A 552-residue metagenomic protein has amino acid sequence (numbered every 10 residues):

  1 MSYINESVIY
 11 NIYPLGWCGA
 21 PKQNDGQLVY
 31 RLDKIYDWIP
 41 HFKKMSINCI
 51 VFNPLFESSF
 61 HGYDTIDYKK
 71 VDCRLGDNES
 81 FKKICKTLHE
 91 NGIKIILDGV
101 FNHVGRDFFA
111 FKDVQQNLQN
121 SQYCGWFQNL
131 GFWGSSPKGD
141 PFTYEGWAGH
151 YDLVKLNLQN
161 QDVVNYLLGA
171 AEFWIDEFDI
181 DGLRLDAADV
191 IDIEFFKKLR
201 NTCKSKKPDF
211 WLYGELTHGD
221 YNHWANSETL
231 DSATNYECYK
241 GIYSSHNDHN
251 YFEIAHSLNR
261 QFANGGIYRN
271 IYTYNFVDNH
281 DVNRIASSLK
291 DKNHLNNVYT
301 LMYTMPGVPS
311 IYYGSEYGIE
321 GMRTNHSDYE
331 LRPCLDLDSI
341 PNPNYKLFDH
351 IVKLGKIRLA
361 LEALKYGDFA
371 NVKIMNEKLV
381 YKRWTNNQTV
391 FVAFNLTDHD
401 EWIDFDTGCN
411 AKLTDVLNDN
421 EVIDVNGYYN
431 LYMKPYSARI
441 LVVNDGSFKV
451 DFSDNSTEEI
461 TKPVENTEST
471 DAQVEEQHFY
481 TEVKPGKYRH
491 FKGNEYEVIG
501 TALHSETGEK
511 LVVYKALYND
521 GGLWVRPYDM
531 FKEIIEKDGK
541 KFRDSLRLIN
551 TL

Functional and structural regions predicted by a protein language model:
M1-V51, E57, T87, S315-V474: Carbohydrate-interacting/catalytic domains
M1-V8, Y13-N48, L55-E177, L199-S205 (+1 more regions): Substrate-binding/active-site clefts of carbohydrate-active enzymes
E6, S46-N48, N91-I93, D179-D181 (+4 more regions): Short, well-ordered coil/turn segments that N-cap beta-strands
V8-Y10, I50-F52, I95-L97, L183 (+4 more regions): Hydrophobic faces of well-ordered beta-strands that scaffold small-molecule active sites in alpha/beta enzyme cores
L15, L55, V100-N102, A188-V190 (+2 more regions): Active-site beta-loop-alpha junctions enriched in small/polar residues
N91, Q115, D176, D186-Y268 (+5 more regions): Active-site-proximal helices and loops of the catalytic beta/alpha 8
Y268-K290: Active-site clefts of carbohydrate-active enzymes
K462, N466, T470-L552: Mixed-charge, low-complexity intrinsically disordered regions
